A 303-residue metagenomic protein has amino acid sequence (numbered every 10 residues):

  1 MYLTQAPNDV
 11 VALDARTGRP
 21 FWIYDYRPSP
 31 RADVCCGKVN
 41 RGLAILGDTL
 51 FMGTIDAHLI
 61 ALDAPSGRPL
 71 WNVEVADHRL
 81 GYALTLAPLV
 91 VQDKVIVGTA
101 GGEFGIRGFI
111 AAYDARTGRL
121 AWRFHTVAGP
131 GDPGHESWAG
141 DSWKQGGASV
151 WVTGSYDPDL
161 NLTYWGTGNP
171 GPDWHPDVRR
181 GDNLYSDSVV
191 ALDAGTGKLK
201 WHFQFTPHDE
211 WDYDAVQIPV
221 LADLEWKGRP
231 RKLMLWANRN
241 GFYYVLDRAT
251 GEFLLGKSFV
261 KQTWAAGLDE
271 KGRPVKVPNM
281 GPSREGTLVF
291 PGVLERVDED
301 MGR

Functional and structural regions predicted by a protein language model:
M1-A76: N-terminal cofactor/phosphate-binding cores enriched in small/glycine residues, especially glycine-rich loops such as
L3, M52, V97-G98, W165 (+1 more regions): Residue position within the beta-strands of beta-propeller blades
P7, D56, G101, N169 (+2 more regions): Residue-level signature of beta-propeller blades and closely related beta-rich strand-turn architectures in secreted
P7, D56, I106-F109, L184-S186: A detector of repeated loop/turn-to-beta-strand junctions in beta-rich toroidal repeat architectures
A15-T17, R27, D63-S66, D114-T117 (+2 more regions): Short loop/turn segments that connect beta-strands within beta-propeller blades
I23-A44, N72-A87, F104, H125-S155 (+4 more regions): Extracytoplasmic beta-rich repeat domains
G47-D48, Q92-K94, D159-N161, R231-K232: Short coil/turn segments that connect the beta-strands within blades of beta-propeller domains
